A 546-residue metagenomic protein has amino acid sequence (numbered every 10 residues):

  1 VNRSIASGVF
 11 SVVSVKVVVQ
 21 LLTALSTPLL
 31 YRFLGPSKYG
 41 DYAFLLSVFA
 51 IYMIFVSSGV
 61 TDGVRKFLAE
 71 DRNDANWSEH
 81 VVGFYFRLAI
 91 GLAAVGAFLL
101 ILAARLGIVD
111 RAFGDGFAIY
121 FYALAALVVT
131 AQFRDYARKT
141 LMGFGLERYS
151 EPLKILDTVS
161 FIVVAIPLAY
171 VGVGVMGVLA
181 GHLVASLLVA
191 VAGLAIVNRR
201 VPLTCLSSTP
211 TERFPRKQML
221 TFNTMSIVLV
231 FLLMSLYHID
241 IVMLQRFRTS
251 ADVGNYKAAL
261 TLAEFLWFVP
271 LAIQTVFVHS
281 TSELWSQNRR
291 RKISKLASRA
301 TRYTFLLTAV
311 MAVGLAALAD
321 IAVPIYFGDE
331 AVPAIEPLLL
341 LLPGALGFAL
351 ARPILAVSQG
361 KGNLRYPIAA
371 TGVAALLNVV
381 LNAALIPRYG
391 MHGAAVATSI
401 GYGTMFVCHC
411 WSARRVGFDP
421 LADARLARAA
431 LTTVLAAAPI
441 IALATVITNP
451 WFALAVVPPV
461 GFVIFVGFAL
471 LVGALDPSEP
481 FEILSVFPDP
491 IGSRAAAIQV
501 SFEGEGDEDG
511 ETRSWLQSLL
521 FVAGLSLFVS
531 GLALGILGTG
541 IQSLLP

Functional and structural regions predicted by a protein language model:
R3-T61, A93, A97, I101 (+9 more regions): Signature of the first transmembrane helix
V56-N73, G143, A263-T304, T308 (+1 more regions): Helix-loop junctions and terminal segments of transmembrane helices in multi-pass membrane transport/translocation
L106-L124, A316-A349: Interfacial segments at transmembrane-helix termini and the short loops linking adjacent helices
Y122, L153-P202, L260, V373-N378 (+3 more regions): Hydrophobic alpha-helical transmembrane segments
V129-K154, M176, L342-A374: Membrane-interface junctions at transmembrane-helix termini in multi-pass inner-membrane proteins
E147, P167-L168, L183-T211, S399-N449 (+1 more regions): C-terminal transmembrane helix end/exit motif
G172-V175, L179, G193-Y237, S280 (+2 more regions): Interhelical loop/hinge segments that connect adjacent transmembrane helices in multipass membrane
A442-P546: Membrane-proximal transmembrane or re-entrant/amphipathic helices at the cytosolic face
